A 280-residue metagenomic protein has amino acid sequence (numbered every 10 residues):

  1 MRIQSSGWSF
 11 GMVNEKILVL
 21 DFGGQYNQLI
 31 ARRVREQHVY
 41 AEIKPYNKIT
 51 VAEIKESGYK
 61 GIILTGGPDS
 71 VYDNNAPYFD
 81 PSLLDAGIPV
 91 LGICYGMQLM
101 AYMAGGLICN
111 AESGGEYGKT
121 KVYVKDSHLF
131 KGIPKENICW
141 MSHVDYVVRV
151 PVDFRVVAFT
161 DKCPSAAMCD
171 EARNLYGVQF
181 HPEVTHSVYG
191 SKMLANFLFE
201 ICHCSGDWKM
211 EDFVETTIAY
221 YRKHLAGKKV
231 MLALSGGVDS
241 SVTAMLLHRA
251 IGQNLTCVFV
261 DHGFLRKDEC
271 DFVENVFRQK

Functional and structural regions predicted by a protein language model:
W8-L64, P68-N74, Y78, L84-A86 (+1 more regions): RNA-binding accessory domains that recognize and position tRNA/RNA substrates
G92, G96, A101: Gly/Ala-rich beta-loop-alpha elbow adjacent to hydrolase catalytic centers
